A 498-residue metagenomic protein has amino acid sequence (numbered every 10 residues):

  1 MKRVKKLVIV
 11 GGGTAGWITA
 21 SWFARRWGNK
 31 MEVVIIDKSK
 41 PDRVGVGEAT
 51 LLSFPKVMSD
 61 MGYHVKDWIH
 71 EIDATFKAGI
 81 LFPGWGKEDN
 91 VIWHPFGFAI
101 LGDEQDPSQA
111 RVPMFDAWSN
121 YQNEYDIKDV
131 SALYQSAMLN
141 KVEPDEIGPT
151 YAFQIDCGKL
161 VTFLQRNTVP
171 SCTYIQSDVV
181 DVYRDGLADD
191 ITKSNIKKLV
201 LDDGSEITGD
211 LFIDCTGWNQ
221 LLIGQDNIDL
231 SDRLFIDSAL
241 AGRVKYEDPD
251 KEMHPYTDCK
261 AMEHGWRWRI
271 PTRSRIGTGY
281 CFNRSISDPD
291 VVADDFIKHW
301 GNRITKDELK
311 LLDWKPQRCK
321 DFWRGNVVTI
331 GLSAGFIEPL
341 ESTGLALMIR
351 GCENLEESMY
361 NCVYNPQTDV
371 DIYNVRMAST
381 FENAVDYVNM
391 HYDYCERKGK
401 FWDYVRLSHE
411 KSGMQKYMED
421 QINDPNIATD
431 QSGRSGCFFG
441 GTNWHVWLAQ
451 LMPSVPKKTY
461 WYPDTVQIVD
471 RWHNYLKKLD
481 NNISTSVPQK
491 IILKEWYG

Functional and structural regions predicted by a protein language model:
K2-G13: Beta1/beta-strand and adjacent pyrophosphate-binding region of the FAD-binding site in flavoprotein oxidoreductases
G16: N-terminal Rossmann-fold NAD(P) dinucleotide-binding loop
A24-V46: Glycine-rich FAD pyrophosphate-binding loop
D42, V46-L139: Dinucleotide-binding Rossmann-like beta1-alpha1 core, especially the glycine-rich loop that anchors the ADP
G148-V292, C352: Predominantly flavin-linked oxidoreductase catalytic cores and closely associated redox partners
A261-W314, G335-A346: Conserved FAD/dinucleotide-binding core of flavoprotein oxidoreductases
C281, K306-N374: A conserved active-site cap/scaffold subdomain adjacent to cofactor or substrate pockets
E357-G498: Long, low-complexity C-terminal extensions of enzymes
